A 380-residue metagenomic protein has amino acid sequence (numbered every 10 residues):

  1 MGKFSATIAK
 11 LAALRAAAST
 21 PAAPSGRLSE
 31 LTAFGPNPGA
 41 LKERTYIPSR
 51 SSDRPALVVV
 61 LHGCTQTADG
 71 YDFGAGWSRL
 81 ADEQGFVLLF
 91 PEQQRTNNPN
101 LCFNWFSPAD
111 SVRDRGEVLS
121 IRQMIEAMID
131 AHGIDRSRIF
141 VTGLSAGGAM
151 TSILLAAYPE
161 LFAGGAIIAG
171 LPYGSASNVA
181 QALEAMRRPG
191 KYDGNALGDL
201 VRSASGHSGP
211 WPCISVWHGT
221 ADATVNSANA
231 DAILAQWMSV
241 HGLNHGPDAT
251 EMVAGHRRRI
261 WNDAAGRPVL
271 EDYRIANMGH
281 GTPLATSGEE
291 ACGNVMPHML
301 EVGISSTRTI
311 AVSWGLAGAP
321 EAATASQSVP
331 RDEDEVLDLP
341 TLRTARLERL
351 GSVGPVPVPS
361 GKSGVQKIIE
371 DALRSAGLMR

Functional and structural regions predicted by a protein language model:
M1-L57, D69-G76, E83, G116 (+8 more regions): A domain-start/cap signature at the N-terminus of enzymes
S51-P99, S175: Short substrate-entry loop that stabilizes the transition state in hydrolases
V59-T65, A169, H218, A276: The conserved beta1-alpha1 loop
E92-G116, V179: Cap/lid segment of the alpha/beta-hydrolase catalytic domain
A109-H132, I153: Alpha/beta-hydrolase active-site loop
I129-A131, R136-G209, A223: Primarily recognizes the serine-hydrolase "nucleophile elbow" in alpha/beta-hydrolase and SGNH/GDSL folds
V216-H218, D222: Short beta-strand/loop motif that positions the catalytic acidic residue of the alpha/beta-hydrolase fold
T224-N229, P283-L284: Conserved alpha/beta-hydrolase "acid-adjacent" motif
